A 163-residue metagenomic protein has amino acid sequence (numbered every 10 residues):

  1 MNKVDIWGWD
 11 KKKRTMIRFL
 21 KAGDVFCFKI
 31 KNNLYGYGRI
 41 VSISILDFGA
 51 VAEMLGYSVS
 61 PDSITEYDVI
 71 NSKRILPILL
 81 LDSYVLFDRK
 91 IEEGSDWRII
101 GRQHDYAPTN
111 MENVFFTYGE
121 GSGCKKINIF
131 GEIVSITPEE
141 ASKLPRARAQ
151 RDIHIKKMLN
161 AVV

Functional and structural regions predicted by a protein language model:
M1-D47: Short N-terminal edge-element motif at the start of the domain
F19, F26-F28, F48, F87 (+2 more regions): Phenylalanine-focused residue identity feature
L46-G56: Short, solvent-exposed secondary-structure boundary/capping segments
P61-V163: Intrinsically disordered, low-complexity, charged/polar segments
